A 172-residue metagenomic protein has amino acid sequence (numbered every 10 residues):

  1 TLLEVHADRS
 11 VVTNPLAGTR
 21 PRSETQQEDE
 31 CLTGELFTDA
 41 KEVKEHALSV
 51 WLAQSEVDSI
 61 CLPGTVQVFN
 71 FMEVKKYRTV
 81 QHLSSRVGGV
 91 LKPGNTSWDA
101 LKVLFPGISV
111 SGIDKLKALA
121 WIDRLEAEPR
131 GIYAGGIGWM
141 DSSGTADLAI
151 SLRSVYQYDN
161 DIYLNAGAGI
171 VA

Functional and structural regions predicted by a protein language model:
T1-A172: Extended alpha-helical targeting/anchoring segments, especially N-terminal organellar/secretory targeting helices
